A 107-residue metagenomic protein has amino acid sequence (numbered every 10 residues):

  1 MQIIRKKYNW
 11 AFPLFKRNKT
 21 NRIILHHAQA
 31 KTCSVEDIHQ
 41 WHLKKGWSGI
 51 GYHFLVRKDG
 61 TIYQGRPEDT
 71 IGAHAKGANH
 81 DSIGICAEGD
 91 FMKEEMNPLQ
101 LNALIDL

Functional and structural regions predicted by a protein language model:
M1-L107: Active-site-adjacent loop/helix surface patches within enzyme catalytic domains that shape the substrate-binding cleft
